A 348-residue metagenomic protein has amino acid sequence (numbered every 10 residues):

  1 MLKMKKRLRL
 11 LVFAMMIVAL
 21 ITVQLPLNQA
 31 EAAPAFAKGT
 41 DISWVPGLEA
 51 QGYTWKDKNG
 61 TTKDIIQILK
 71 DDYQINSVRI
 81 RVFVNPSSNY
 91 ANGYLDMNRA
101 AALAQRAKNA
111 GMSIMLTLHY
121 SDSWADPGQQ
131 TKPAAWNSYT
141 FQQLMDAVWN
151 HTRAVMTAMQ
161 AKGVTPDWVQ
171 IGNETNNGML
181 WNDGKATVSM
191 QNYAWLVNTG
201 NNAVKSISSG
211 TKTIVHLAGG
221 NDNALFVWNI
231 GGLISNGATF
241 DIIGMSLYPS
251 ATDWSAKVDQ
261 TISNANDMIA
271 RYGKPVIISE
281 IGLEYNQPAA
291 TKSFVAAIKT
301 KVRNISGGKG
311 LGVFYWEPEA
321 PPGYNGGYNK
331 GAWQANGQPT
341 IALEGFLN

Functional and structural regions predicted by a protein language model:
L2-M15: Bacterial N-terminal signal peptides that target proteins for export
A19-Q29: C-terminal segment of classical bacterial N-terminal signal peptides
A33-S113, H119-V148, A154, Q170: N-terminal substrate-binding region of glycoside hydrolase catalytic domains
P34, D64-Q74, A102-S113, T157-V164 (+4 more regions): Acidic (Asp/Glu)-rich catalytic clusters
T40, T117, V169, I243 (+2 more regions): Conserved, mostly hydrophobic/aromatic
S43-V45, F83-N85, H119-S123, I171-N176 (+4 more regions): Active-site beta-loop-alpha junctions enriched in small/polar residues
A50, T54, D267-G273, E284-N348: Aromatic-rich peripheral "rim/lid" segments of glycoside hydrolase catalytic domains that contact and position glycan
Y90-A101, A125-G231, N236-F240, A251-S263 (+2 more regions): Active-site cleft segment of glycoside hydrolase catalytic domains centered on the general acid/base Glu
